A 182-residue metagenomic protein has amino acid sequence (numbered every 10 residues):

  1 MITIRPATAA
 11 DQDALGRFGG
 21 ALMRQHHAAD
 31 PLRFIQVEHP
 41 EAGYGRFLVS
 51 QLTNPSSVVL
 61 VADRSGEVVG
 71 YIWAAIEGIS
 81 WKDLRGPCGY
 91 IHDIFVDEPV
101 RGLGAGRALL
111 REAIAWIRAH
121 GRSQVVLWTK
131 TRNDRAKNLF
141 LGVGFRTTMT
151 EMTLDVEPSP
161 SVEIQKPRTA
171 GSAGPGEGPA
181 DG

Functional and structural regions predicted by a protein language model:
M1-D13, P158-G182: Conserved N-terminal entry element of GNAT/NAT acetyltransferase domains
G20-F47: Conserved GNAT-fold acetyl-CoA-binding loop/helix
R46-L60, Y90: A short helix-loop-beta-strand connector motif used in the catalytic cores of GNAT acetyltransferases and, in some
V61, E67-I76, Y90, F95: Conserved beta-strand in the GNAT
V100, G104-E112: Conserved acetyl-CoA pyrophosphate-binding loop and the N-cap/start of the following alpha-helix in GNAT-like
R107, A119, T131-M149: Conserved active-site alpha-helix within GNAT-family acetyltransferase domains
R118-W128: Conserved GNAT acetyl-CoA-binding A-motif
L127-A136, T153-P158: Conserved beta-strand-loop-alpha-helix junction that forms the acyl-donor binding cleft
